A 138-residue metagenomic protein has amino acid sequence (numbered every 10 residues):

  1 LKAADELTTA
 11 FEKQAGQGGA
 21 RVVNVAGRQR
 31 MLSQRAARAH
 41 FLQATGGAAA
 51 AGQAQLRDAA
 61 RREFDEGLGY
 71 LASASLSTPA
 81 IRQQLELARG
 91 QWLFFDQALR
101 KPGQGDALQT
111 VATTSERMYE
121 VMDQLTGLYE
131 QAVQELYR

Functional and structural regions predicted by a protein language model:
L1-R138: Mature extracytoplasmic or organellar-lumen-exposed domains after removal of signal/transit peptides
